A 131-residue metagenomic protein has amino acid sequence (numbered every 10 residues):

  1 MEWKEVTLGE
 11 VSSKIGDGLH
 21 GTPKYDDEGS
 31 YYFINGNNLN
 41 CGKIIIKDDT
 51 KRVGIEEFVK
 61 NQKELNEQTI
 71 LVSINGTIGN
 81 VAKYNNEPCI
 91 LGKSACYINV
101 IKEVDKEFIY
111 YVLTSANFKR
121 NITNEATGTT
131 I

Functional and structural regions predicted by a protein language model:
M1-G18: Non-catalytic DNA-recognition/assembly elements of restriction-modification systems
G9-S12, G21-E56: DNA target-recognition patches
D17-G21, V81-A82: A short, acidic/glycine-rich surface segment
H20, F58-V59, G128: Short, solvent-exposed loop/turn positions at domain surfaces that link secondary-structure elements or cap domain
N35-G36, D49-T114: A short beta-sheet element
S115-I131: Specificity-determining recognition surfaces
